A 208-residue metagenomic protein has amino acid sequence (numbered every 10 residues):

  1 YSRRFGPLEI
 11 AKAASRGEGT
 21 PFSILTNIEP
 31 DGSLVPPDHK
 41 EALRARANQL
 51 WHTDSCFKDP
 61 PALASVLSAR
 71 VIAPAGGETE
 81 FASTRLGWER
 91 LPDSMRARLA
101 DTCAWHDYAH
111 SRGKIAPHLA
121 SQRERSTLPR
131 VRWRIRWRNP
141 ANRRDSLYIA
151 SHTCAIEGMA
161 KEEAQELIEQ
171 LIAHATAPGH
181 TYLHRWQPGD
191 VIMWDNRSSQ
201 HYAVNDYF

Functional and structural regions predicted by a protein language model:
Y1-M193, R197-F208: Fe(II)/2-oxoglutarate oxygenase catalytic core
